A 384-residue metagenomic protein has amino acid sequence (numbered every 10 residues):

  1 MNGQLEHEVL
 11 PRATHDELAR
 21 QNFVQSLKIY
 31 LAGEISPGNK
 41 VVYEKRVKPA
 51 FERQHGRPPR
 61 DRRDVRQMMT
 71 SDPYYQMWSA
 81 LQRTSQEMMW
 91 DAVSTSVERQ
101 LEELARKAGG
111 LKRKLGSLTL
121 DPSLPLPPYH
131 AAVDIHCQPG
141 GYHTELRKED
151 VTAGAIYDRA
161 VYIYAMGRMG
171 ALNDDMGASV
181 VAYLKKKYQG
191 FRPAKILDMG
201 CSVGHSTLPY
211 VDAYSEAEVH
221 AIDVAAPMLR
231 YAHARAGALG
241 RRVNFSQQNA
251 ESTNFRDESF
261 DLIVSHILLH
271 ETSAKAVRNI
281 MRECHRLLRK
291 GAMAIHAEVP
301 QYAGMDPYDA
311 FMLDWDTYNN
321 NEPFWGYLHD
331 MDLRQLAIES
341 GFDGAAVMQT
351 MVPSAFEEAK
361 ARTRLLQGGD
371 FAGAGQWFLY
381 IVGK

Functional and structural regions predicted by a protein language model:
V9, A13-D16, R20, V24 (+2 more regions): N-terminal auxiliary segments of SAM/dcSAM-dependent transferases
I156, G170-R192: Conserved alpha-helix/loop element of class I SAM-dependent methyltransferases that forms part of the SAM/SAH-binding
R192-S202: Conserved class I S-adenosyl-L-methionine
L197, T207-S252: Class I SAM-dependent methyltransferase SAM/SAH-binding core
E251-I263: A short acidic, Gly/Pro-enriched loop at the edge of an enzyme's catalytic core that lines a small-molecule cofactor
R278-K290: A short glycine-rich, Lys/Arg-flanked "PGG" loop and its adjoining helix->strand segment in the class I
I295-A359: C-terminal alpha-helical "lid/dimerization" subdomain adjacent to the S-adenosyl-L-methionine
S340-A346, P353-K384: Core SAM-dependent methyltransferase catalytic element
